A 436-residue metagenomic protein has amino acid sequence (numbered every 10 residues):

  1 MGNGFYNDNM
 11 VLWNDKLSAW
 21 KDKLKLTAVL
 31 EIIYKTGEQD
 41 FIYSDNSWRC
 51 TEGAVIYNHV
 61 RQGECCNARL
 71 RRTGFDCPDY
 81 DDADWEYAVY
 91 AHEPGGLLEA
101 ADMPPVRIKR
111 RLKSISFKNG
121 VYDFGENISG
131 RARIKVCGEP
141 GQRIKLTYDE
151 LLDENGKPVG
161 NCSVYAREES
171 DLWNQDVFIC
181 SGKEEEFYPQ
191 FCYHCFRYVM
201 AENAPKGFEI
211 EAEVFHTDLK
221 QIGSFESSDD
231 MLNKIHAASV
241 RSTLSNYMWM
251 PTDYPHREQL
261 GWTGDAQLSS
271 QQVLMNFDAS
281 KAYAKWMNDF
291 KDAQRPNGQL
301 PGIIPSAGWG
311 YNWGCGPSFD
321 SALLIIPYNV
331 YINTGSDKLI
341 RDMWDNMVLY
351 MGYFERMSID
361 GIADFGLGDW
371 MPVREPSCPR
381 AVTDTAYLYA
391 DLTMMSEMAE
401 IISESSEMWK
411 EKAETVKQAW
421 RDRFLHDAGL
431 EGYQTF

Functional and structural regions predicted by a protein language model:
M1-R257, G264-D265, K281-A284, P301-G308 (+4 more regions): Extracellular/oxidizing-compartment recognition motifs
F5, D45-S47, T51, G207-A238 (+6 more regions): Active-site acid/base region of carbohydrate-active enzymes
M398: Metal-dependent phosphoester/phosphodiester hydrolase catalytic core
